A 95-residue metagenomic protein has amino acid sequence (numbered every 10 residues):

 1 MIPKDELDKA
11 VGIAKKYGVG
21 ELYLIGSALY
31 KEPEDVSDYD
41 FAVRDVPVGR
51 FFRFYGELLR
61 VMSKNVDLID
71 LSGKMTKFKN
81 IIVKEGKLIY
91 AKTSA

Functional and structural regions predicted by a protein language model:
M1-Y23, L29-D35, R44-A95: Catalytic core of pol beta-like nucleotidyltransferases
D40-A42: Short, well-ordered beta-strand segments
